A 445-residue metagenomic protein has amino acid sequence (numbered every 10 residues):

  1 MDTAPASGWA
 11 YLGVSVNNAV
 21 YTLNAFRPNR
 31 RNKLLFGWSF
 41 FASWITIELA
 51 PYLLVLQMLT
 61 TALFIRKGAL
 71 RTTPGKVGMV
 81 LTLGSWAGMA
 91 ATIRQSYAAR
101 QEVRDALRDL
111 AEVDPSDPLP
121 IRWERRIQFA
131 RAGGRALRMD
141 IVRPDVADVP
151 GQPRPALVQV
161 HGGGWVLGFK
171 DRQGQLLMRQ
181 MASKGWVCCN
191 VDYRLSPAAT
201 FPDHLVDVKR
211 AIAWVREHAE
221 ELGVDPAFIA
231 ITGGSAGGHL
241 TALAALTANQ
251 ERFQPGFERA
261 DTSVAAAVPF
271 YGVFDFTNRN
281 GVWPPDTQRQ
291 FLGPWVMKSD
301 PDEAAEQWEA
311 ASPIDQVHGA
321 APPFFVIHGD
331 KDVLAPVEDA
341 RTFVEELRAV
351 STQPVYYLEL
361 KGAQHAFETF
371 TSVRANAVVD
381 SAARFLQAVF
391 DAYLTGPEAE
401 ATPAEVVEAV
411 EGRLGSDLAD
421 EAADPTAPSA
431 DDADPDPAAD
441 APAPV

Functional and structural regions predicted by a protein language model:
D2-D424, D431-D436, D440, P444-V445: Alpha/beta-hydrolase superfamily serine-hydrolase fold, recognizing
